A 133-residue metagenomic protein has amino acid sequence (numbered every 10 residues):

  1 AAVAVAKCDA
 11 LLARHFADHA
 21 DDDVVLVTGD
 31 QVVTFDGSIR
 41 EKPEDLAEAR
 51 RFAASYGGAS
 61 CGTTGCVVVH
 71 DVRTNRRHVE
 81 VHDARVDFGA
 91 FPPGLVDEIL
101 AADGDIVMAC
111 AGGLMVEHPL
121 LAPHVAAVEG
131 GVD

Functional and structural regions predicted by a protein language model:
A1-D133: Anionic-ligand binding patches
